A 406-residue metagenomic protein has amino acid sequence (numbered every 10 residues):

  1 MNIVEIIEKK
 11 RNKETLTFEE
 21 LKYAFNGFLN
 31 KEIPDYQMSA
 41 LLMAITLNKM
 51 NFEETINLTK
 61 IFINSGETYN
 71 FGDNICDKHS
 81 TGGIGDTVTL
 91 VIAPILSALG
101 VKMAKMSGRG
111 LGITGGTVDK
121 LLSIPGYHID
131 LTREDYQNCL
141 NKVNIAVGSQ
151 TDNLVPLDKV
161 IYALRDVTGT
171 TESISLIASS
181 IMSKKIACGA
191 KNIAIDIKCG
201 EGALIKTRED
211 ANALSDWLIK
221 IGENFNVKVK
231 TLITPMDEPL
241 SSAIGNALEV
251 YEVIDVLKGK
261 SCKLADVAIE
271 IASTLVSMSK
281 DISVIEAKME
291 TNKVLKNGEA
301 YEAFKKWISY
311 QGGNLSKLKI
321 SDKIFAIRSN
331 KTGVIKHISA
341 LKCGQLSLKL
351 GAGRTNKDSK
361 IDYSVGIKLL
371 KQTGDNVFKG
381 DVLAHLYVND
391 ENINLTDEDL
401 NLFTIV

Functional and structural regions predicted by a protein language model:
M1-G85, S123-I124, A303-Y310, E391: Acidic, glycine/proline-rich low-complexity segments that act as flexible tails and inter-domain linkers
E5, T17, Y69, T170-S173 (+3 more regions): Well-ordered secondary-structure scaffolds
L42-T46, K120, D158-V167, D196-I205 (+1 more regions): Active-site-proximal beta-alpha loop/turn segments in soluble metabolic enzymes
L47, L90-M103, K184-G189, N224-F225 (+1 more regions): Alpha-helix C-terminal capping segments
N74-S97, V101-I113: Glycine/serine-rich anion-binding loops at beta->alpha junctions that coordinate negatively charged ligand groups
M106, L140, G148-Q150, I181 (+2 more regions): Short beta-strand segments
K120-A146, D216-G222, N226: A glycine-rich helix N-cap at a beta->alpha junction
N141-A190: Phosphate/diphosphate-binding glycine-rich loops and adjacent basic-rich segments that engage nucleotide
